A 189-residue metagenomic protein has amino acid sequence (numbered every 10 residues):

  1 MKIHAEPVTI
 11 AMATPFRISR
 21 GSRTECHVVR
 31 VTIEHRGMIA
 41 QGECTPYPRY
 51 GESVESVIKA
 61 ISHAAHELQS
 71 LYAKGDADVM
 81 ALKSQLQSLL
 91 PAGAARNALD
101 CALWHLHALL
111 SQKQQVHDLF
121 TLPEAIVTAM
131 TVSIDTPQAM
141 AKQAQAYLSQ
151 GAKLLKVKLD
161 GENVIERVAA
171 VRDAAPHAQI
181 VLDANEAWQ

Functional and structural regions predicted by a protein language model:
M1-I180, N185-A187: N-terminal capping/lid subdomain adjacent to the active-site entrance of alpha/beta enzymes
